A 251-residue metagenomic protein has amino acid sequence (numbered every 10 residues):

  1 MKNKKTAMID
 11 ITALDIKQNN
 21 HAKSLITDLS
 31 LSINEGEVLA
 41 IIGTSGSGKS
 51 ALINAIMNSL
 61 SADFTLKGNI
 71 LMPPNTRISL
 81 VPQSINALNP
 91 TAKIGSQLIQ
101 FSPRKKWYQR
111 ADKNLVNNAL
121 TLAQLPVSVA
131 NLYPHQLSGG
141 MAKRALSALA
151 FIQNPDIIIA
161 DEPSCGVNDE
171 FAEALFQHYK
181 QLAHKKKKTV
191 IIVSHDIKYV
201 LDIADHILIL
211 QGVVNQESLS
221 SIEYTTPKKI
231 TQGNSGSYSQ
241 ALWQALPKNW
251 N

Functional and structural regions predicted by a protein language model:
P90-R104: Q-loop/switch helix immediately C-terminal to the Walker
A111-S128: Conserved ABC ATPase "signature" region
Y133-L137: Conserved ABC ATPase signature
I158-D161: Catalytic Walker B motif of ABC-type/P-loop ATPase nucleotide-binding domains
S194-H195: H-loop/switch region of ABC-family ATPase nucleotide-binding domains
V200-D202: A short, surface-exposed alpha-helical micro-motif characterized by mixed small hydrophobic and charged/polar residues
P227-N251: C-terminal boundary and immediately downstream tail of ABC-type ATPase nucleotide-binding domains
